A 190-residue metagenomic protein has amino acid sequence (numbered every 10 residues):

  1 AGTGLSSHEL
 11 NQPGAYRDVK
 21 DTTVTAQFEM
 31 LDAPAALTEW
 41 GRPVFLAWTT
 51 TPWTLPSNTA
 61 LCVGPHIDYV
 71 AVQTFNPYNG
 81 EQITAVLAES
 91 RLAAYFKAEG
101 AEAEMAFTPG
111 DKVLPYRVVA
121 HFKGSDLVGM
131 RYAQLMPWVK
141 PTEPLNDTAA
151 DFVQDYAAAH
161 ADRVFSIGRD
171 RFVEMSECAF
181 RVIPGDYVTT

Functional and structural regions predicted by a protein language model:
A1-T190: NTP-handling and nucleic-acid-processing catalytic cores
